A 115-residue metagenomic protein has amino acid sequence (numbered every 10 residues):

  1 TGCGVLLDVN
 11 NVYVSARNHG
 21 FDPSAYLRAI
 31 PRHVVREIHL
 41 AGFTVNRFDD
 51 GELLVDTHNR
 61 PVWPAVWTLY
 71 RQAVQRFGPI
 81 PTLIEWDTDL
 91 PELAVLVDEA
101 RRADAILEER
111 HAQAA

Functional and structural regions predicted by a protein language model:
T1-G4: Active-site acidic/histidine proton-transfer and metal-coordination neighborhood in alpha/beta enzyme cores
D8, I38, T82: Conserved, mostly hydrophobic/aromatic
N11-S24, P64, E92-A94: Active-site glycine- and acidic-residue-rich loops that bind and position anionic ligands or nucleotide-like cofactors
N11-Y13, G42-T44, T88-L90: Active-site-proximal loop/turn and secondary-structure-junction residues that shape catalytic pockets, frequently
G20-F77: Gly/Pro-rich active-site loop or hairpin
V66, F77, P81, L96-V97 (+1 more regions): Rossmann-like AdoMet/SAM-dependent catalytic core
P81-D87: Conserved active-site loop/cleft motifs that coordinate metal ions or position small ligands
L93-A114: C-terminal helical cap(s) of enzyme catalytic domains, especially alpha/beta-barrels
